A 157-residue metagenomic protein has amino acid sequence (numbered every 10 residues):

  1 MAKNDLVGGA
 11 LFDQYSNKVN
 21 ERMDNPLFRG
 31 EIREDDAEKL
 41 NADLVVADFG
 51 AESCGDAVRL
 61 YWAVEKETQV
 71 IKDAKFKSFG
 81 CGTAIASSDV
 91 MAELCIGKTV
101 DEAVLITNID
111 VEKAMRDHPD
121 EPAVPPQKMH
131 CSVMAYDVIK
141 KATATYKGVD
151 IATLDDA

Functional and structural regions predicted by a protein language model:
M1-F28, E34, E38, V46-A47 (+1 more regions): C-terminal binding/interaction regions
N25-I71: Structured beta-strand/loop patches that form or line metal/cofactor-binding pockets in enzymes
E52-C54, A63-S132: Active-site- and interface-proximal helix/loop "cap" or "latch" segments in soluble metabolic and energy-transducing
R59, T68, M91-A92, K140 (+1 more regions): Low-complexity, compositionally biased segments
